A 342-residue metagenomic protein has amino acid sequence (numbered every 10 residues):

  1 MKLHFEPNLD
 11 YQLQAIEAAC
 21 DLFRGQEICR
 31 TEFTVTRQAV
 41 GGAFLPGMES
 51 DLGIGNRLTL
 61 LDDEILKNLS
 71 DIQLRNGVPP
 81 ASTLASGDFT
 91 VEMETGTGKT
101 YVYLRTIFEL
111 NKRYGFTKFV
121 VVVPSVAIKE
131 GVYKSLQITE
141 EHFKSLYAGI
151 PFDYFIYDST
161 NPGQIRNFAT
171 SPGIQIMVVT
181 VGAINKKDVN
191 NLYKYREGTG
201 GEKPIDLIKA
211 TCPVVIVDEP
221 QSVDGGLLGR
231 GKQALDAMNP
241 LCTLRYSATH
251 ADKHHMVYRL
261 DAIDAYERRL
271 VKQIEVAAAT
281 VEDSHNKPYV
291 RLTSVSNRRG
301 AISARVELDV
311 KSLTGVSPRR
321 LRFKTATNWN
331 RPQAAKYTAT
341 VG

Functional and structural regions predicted by a protein language model:
M1-G342: RecA-like P-loop NTPase motor core of helicase/translocase proteins
